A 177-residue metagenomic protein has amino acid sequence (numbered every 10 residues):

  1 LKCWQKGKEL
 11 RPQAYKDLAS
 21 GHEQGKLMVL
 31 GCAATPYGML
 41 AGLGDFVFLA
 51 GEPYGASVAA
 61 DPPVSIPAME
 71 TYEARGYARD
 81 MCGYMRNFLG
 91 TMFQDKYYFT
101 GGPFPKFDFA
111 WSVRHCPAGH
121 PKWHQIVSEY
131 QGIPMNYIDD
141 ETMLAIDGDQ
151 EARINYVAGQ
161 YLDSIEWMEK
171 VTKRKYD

Functional and structural regions predicted by a protein language model:
L1-D177: An N-terminal assembly and electron-transfer interface module characteristic of large anaerobic redox and radical
